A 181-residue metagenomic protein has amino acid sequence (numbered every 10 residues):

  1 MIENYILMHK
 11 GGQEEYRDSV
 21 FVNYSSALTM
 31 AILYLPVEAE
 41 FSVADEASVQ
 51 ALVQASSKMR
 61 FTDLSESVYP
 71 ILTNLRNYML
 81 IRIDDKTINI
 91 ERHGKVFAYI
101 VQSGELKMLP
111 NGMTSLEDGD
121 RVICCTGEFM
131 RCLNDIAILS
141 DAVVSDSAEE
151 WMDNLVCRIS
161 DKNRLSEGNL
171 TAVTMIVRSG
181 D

Functional and structural regions predicted by a protein language model:
M1-A55, T87, E91, V96-S115 (+1 more regions): N-terminal entry segment of metal-dependent catalytic domains or homologous docking segments
M1-I2, Y16, E117-D120, M130-D181: C-terminal catalytic subdomain
S26, G94, G104, D120 (+2 more regions): A broadly conserved detector of short glycine/acidic/proline-rich loop/turn motifs that flank catalytic sites and bind
A27-L28, R76-Y78, G119-R121, L170: Short, surface-exposed beta-edge/turn micro-motifs
L33, C124-T126: Active-site flanking residues adjacent to catalytic metal/cofactor-binding acidic residues
A47, V53-V101, I159-S179: Catalytic core of PPM/PP2C metal-dependent serine/threonine phosphatase domains
E66, C124, D153: Short, contiguous clusters of charged residues that form electrostatic/catalytic patches at enzyme active sites, used
